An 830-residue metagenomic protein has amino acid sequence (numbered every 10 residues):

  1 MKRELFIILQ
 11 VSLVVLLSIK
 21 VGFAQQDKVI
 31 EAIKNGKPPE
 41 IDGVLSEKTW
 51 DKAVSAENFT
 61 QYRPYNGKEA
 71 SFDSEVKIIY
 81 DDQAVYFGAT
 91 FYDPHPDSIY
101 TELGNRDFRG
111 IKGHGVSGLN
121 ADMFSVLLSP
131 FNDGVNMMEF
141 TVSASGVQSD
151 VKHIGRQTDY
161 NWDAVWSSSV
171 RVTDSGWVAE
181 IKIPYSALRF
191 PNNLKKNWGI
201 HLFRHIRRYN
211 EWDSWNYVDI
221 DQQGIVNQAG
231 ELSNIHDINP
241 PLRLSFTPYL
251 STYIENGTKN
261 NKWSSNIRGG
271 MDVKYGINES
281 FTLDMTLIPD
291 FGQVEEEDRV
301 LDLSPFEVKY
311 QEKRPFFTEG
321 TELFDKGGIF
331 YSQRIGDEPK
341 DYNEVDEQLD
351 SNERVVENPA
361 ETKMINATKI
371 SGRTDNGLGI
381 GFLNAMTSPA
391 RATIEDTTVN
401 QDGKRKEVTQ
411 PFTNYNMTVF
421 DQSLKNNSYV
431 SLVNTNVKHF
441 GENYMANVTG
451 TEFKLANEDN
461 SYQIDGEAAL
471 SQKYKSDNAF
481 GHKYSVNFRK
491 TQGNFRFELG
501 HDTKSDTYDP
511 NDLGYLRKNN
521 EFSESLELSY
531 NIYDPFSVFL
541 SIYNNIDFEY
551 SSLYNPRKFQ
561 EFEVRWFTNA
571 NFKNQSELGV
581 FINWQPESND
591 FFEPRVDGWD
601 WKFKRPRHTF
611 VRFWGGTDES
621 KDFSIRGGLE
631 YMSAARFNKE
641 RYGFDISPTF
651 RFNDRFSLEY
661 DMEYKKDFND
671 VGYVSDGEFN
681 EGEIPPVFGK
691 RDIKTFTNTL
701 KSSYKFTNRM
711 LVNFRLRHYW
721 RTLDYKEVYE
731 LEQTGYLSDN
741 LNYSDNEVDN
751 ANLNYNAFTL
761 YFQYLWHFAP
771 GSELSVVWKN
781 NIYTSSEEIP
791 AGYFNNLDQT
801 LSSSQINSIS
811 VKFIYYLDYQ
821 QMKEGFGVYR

Functional and structural regions predicted by a protein language model:
M1-K28: Bacterial Sec-dependent N-terminal signal peptides
A24-D421, L432, S803: Structural preference for beta-rich elements and adjacent junctions enriched in aromatics
P96-G104, D150-K152, F190-N192, V294-E297 (+8 more regions): A short, polar/proline- and glycine-enriched secondary-structure boundary/capping micro-motif
Y217-N239, A390-D459, E577-S620: Outer-membrane beta-barrel transmembrane domain signature of Gram-negative proteins, especially the mid-to-C-terminal
N239-L242, G372-L378, D421-Y429, P535-S541 (+1 more regions): Glycine-rich phosphate/diphosphate-binding loops that line cofactor/substrate pockets in enzymes
P248, I267-V273, F281, L287 (+8 more regions): Extended, hydrophobic alpha-helical segments in both membrane/secreted and soluble proteins
K259-N261, S304, N358, K404-P411 (+5 more regions): Alpha-helix capping and helix-loop boundary segments enriched in small/acidic/polar residues
K363-I365, S371, M445-A446, D459-R830: Exposed, low-structure sequence patches enriched in small/polar residues
